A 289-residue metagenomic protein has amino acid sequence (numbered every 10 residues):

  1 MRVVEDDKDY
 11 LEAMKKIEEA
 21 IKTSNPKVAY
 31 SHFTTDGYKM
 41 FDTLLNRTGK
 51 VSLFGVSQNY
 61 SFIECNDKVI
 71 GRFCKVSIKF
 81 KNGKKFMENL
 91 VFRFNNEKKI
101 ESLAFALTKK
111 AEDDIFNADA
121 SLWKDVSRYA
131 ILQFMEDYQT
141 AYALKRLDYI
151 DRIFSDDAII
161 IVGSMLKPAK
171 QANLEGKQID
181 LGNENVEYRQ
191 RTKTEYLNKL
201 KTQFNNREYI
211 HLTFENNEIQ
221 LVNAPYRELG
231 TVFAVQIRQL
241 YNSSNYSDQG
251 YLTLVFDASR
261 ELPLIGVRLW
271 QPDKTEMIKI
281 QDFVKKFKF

Functional and structural regions predicted by a protein language model:
M1-T23, K99-L144, D148, R152: Short, low-complexity N-terminal intrinsically disordered segments enriched in polar/charged residues
R2, G37-R93, L174-Y246: Surface-exposed, charged secondary-structure patches
R2-D7, T34-T43, K124-S127, K279: Alpha-helix initiation/capping motif
E12-L45, K145-N173: Short, well-ordered alpha-helical segments enriched in acidic and aromatic residues
A29, V69-G71, P263: Hydrophobic beta-strand segments of well-ordered beta-sheets in folded domains
F80-S127, A224-V232, L240-F289: Short beta-strand edge/turn micro-motifs at domain boundaries
K124-I179, N185, R189: Conserved small-residue-rich
L166, K170, L174, L212 (+2 more regions): Generic preference for flexible, low-structure residues
